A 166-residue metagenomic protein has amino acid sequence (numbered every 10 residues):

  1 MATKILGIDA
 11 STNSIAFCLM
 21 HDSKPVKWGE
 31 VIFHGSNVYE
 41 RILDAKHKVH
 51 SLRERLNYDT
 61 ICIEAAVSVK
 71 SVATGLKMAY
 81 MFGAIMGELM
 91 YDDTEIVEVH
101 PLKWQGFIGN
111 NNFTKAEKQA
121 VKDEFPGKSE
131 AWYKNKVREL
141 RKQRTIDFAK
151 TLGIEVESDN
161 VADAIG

Functional and structural regions predicted by a protein language model:
M1-G166: Phosphate- and other anionic-substrate recognition elements at nucleic-acid/protein interfaces
